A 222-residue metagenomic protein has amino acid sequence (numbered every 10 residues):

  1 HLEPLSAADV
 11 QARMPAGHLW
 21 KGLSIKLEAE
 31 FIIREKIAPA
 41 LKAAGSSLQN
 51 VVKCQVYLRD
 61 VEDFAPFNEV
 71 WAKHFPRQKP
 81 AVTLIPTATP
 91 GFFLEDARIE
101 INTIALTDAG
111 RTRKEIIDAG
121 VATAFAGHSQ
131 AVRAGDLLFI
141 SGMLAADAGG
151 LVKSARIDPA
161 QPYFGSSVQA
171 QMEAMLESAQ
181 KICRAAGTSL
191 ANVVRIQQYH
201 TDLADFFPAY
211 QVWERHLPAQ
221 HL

Functional and structural regions predicted by a protein language model:
H1-K53, L58-R195, H200-L222: N-terminal presequence-like segments and the immediate start of the first folded domain
